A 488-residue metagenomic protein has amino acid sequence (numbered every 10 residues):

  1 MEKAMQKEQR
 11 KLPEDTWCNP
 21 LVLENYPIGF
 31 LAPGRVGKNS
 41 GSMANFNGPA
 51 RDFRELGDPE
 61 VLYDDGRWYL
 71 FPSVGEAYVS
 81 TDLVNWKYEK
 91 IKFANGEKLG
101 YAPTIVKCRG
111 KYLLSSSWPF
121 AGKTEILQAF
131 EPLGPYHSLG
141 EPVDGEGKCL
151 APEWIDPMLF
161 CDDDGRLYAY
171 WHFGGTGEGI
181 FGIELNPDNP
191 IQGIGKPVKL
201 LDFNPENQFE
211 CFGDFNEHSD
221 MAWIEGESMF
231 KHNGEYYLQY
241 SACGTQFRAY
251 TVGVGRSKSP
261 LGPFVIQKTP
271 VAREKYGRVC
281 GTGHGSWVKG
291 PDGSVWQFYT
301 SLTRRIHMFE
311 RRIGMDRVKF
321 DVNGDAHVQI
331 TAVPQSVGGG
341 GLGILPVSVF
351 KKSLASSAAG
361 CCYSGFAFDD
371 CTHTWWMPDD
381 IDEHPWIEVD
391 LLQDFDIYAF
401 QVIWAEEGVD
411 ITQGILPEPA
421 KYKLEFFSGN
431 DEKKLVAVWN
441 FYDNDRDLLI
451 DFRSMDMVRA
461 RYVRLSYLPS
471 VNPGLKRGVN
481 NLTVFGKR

Functional and structural regions predicted by a protein language model:
E2-D156, C161-S219, K231-R278, D292-S294 (+2 more regions): Beta-rich carbohydrate-recognition and catalytic domains
R54, Y63, S73, A222 (+3 more regions): Short, surface-exposed loop/turn motifs at beta-strand boundaries within globular domains
W171, Y299, V463-Y467: Extracellular beta-strand-rich recognition modules
F181-Q192, V337-D369: Predominantly extracellular/luminal regions of secreted and cell-surface proteins, especially disulfide-bonded
I224-G226, H232: Beta-propeller domains
G281-G283, P419: Short, surface-exposed coil-to-beta transition loops
D369-L435, L449-R488: Aromatic, loop-rich ligand-recognition surfaces of beta-strand-rich domains
L435-D443: Solvent-exposed serine/threonine-rich low-complexity stretches and specific carbohydrate-binding patches
